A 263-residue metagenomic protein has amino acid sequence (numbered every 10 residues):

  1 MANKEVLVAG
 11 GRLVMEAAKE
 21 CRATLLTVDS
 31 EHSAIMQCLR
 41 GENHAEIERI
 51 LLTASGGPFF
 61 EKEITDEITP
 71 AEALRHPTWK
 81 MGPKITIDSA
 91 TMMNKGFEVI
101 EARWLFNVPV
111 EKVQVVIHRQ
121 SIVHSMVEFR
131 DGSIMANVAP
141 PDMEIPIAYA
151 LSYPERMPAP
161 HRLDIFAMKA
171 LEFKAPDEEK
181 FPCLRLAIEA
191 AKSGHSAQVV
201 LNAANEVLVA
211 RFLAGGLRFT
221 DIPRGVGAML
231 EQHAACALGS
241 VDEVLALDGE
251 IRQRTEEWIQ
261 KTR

Functional and structural regions predicted by a protein language model:
M1-R263: Catalytic, metal-anchored helix/loop core of enzyme active sites in primary metabolism
